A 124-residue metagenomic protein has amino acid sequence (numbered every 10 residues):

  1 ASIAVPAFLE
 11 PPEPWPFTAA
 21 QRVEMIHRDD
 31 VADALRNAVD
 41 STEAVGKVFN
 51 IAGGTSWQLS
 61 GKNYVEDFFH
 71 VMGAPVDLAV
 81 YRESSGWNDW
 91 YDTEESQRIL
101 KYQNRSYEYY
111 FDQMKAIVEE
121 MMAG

Functional and structural regions predicted by a protein language model:
A1, V31, S56: Conserved sequence/active-site signature of Rossmann-fold short-chain dehydrogenase/reductase
A1-V23: NAD(P)-dependent short-chain dehydrogenase/reductase
Q21-R22, A34-T93, R98-I99, Y110-M122: Mid/C-terminal beta-alpha module of Rossmann-like enzyme folds, strongest in SDR-family dehydrogenases/epimerases
E24-V31: A conserved structural motif in NAD(P)-dependent oxidoreductases
